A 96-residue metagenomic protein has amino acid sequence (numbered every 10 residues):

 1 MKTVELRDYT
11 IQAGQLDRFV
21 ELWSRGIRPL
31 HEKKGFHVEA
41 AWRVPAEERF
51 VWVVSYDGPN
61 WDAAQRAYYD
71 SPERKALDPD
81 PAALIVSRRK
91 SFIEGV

Functional and structural regions predicted by a protein language model:
M1-L6, R43-D62: Accessory recognition modules or surfaces
K2-R18: Surface-exposed interaction/gating patches
Y9, V44-E47, I93-V96: Short, solvent-exposed coil/turn elements at secondary-structure transition points
G14, R25-G26, P45-E47: Short alpha-helical
R18-E39, S55-S91, V96: An amphipathic, aromatic/His-enriched active-site/gating alpha helix that lines ligand/cofactor pockets
